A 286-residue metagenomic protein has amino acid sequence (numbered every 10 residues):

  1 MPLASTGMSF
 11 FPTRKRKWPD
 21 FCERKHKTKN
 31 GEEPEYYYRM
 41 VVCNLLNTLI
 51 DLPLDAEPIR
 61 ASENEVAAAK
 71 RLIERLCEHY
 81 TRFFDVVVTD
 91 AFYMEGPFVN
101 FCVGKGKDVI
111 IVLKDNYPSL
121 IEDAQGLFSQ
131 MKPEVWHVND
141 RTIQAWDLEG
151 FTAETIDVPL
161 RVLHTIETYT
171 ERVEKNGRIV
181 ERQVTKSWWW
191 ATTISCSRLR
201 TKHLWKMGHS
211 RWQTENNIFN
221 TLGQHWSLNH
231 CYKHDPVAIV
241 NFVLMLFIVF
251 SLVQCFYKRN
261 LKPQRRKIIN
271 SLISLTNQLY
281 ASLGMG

Functional and structural regions predicted by a protein language model:
M1-F10, C43, A69, F84-E95 (+4 more regions): Short, conserved catalytic/metal-binding motifs centered on acidic residues
M1-T48: Active-site-proximal, Lys/Arg-enriched surface segment that forms a nucleic-acid-binding/basic interface patch
L49-A56: Gly-rich Lys/Arg/Thr-decorated short loops/hinges at beta-loop-alpha junctions or inter-strand turns that position
E57-H79: Active-site beta-loop-alpha junctions of metal-dependent nucleic acid enzymes, especially the RNase H-like/DDE
V99-D108, G126-S129: Short, surface-exposed basic-aromatic patches at helix termini and helix-loop junctions that form
I111-R211: An anionic, glycine-rich sequence signature occurring as long contiguous blocks
W136, D140-R141, G223-G286: A short, flexible helix-boundary coil/loop motif
R198-K233: Short amphipathic alpha-helical "interface-anchor" segments enriched in bulky aromatics
